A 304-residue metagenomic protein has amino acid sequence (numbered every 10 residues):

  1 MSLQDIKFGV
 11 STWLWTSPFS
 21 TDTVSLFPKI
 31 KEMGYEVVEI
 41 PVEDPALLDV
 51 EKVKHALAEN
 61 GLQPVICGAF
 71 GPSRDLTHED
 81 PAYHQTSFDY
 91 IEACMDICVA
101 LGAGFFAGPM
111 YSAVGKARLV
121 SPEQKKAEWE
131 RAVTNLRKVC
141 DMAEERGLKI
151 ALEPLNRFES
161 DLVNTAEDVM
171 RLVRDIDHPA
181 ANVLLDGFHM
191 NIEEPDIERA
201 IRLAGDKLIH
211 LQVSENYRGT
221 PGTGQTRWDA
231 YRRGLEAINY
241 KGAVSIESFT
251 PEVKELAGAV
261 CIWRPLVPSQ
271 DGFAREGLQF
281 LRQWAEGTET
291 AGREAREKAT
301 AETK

Functional and structural regions predicted by a protein language model:
S2-T12, T16, S20-K31, G102-G104 (+2 more regions): Histidine-acidic metal/acid-base catalytic patches
F8, P64, I150: Hydrophobic anchor at the start of a short beta-strand that flanks the dinucleotide cofactor-binding loop
L14-T16, V42-D44, F70-P72, M110-V114 (+4 more regions): Active-site-proximal loop/turn and secondary-structure-junction residues that shape catalytic pockets, frequently
S17, D44, D75-H78, E123 (+3 more regions): Short N-terminal micro-motifs specific to bacterial/archaeal maturation and metal-cluster initiation sites
M33, N60, R146, I238: Conserved dinucleotide-binding and phosphotransfer motif residues
E36, I40-V133, K241, S245-E255 (+1 more regions): Structural motif corresponding to the early beta-alpha repeats
D49-G61, N135-A143, A200-L203, A230-L235: Catalytic-core regions built around general acid/base machinery
E59, P81-N182, I192, R264 (+2 more regions): Active-site acidic/histidine proton-transfer and metal-coordination neighborhood in alpha/beta enzyme cores
